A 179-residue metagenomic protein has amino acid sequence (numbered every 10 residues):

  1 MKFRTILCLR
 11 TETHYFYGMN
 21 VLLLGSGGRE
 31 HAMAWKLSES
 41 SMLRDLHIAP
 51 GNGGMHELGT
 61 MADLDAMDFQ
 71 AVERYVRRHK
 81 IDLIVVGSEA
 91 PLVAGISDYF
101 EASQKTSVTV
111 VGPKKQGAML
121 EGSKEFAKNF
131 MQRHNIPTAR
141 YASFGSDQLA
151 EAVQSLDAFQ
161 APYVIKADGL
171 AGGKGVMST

Functional and structural regions predicted by a protein language model:
T5-I6, Y15: Short, positively charged and aromatic/hydrophobic N-terminal segments
Y15-P113: ATP-binding N-terminal substructure of ATP-dependent carboxylate-amine bond-forming enzymes
M61-M67, A142-D147, T179: Short acidic-hydrophobic, aromatic-tinged amphipathic segments that line or gate anion-handling sites
E101-K114, E121, A127-H134: Glycine/small-residue-rich loop that forms an oxyanion/phosphate-binding "nest" at active or ligand-binding sites
S123-F144, A152: Short, glycine-/small-residue-rich phosphate/pyrophosphate-handling segment
A139-S143, Y163-T179: Glycine-rich phosphate-binding loop of ATP-grasp-fold ATP-dependent ligases
